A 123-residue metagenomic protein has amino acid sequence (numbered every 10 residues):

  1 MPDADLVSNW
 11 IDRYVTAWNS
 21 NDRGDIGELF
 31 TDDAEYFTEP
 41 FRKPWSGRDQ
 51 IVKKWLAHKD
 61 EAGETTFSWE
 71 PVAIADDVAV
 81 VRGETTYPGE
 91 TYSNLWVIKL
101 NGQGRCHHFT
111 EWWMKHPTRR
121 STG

Functional and structural regions predicted by a protein language model:
M1, A17, D32, P44-S46 (+1 more regions): Short acidic/polar alpha-helix capping motifs at helix-coil junctions
M1-G24, E28, D32, R120-G123: Short, low-complexity N-terminal intrinsically disordered segments enriched in polar/charged residues
D3-L6, V52-G123: A beta-strand edge to alpha-helix "cap/lid" segment located at domain peripheries
Y14, F37-P40, T86: Alpha-helix C-capping/helix-to-loop hinge sites
G27, F37-T38, T66-S68: Short, hydrophobic secondary-structure boundary micro-motifs
E35-S46, W112: A short gly/proline-enriched turn/hairpin at secondary-structure junctions
